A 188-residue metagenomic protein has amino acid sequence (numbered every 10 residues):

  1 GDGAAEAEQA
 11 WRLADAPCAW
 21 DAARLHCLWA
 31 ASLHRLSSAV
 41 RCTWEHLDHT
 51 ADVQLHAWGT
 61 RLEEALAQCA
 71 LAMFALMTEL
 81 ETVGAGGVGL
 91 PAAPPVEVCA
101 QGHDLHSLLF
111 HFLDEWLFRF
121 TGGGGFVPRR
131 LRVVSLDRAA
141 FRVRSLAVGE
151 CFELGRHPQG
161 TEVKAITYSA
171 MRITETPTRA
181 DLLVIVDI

Functional and structural regions predicted by a protein language model:
D2-Q9: Extreme N-terminal basic, low-complexity initiation segments that serve as generic localization/processing leaders
W11, D15-I188: Intrinsically disordered, low-complexity regions
